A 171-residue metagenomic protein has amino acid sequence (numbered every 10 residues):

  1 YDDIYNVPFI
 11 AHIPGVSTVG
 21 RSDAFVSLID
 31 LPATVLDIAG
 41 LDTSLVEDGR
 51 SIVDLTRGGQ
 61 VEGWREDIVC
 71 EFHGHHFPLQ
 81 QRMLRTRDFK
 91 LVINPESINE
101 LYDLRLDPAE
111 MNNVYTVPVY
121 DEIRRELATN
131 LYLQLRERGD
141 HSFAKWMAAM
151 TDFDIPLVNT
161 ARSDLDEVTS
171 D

Functional and structural regions predicted by a protein language model:
Y1-D2, I13, F89-L91, Y102 (+2 more regions): Broad hydrophobic/π-residue packing in well-ordered secondary structure
Y1-G20, S27: Histidine-centered active-site microenvironments of extracellular/periplasmic hydrolases and transferases
Y1-I4, F25-I29, T116-D121: Short, conserved loop/turn and helix-capping segments at secondary-structure boundaries that abut family-defining
N6, V114-D171: Long, internal low-complexity/basic segments
P14, I38, G59, P118 (+1 more regions): Alpha-helix boundary/capping residues
S17, I29-P32, D37-L104, A109 (+4 more regions): C-terminal cap/loop subdomain of S1 sulfatases and analogous C-terminal strand-loop tails that border
G20-A24, D42, Y115-T116: Short, solvent-exposed loop/turn segments at secondary-structure boundaries
